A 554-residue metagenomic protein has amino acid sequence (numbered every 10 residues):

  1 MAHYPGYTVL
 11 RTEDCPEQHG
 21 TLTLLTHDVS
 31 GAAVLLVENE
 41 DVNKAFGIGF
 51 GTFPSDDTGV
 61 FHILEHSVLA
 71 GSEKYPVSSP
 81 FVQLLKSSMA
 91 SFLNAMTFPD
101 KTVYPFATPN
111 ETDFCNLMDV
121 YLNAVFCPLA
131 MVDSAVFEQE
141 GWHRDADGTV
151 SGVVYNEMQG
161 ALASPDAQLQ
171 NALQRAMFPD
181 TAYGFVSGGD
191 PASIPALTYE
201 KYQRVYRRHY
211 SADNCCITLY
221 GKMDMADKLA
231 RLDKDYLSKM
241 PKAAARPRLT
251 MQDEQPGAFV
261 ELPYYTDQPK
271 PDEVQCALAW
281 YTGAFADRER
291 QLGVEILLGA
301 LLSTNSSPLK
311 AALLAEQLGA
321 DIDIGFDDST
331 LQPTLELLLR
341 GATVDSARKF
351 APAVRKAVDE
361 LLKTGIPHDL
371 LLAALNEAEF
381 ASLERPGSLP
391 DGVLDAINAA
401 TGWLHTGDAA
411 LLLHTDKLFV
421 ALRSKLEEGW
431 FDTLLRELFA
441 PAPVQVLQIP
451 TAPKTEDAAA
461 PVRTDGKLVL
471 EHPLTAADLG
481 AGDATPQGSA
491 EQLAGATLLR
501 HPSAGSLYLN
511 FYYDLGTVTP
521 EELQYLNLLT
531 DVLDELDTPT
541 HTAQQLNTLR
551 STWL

Functional and structural regions predicted by a protein language model:
M1-A2, C216-V274, T364, R385: An aromatic/glycine/proline-enriched structural segment found at the starts of mature extracellular/organellar domains
M1-A45: Non-catalytic terminal extensions that flank enzyme cores
A2, E73, P80-R204, L278 (+6 more regions): Acidic/histidine-enriched segments that form metal/cofactor-coordinating and catalytic pocket/exosite environments
A2-T8, L122, F126, D133-G141 (+3 more regions): Non-catalytic interaction/regulatory segments
G20, E38-V120, A163-S164, G184-S187 (+3 more regions): M16/MPP (pitrilysin/insulinase) zinc-metallopeptidase core fold and M16-derived inactive scaffolds
G20-L24, G160-C216, Y236, T250 (+4 more regions): Histidine-acidic residue clusters that define the catalytic metal-binding segment of zinc metallopeptidase domains
V37-E40, G47-G49, Y155, Q159 (+4 more regions): His/Glu-based metal-binding/catalytic segments typifying zinc-dependent metallopeptidases
C276-D369, L493-P502, L507-L554: Structured mid-domain segments that build the active-site/substrate or prosthetic-cofactor binding neighborhood
